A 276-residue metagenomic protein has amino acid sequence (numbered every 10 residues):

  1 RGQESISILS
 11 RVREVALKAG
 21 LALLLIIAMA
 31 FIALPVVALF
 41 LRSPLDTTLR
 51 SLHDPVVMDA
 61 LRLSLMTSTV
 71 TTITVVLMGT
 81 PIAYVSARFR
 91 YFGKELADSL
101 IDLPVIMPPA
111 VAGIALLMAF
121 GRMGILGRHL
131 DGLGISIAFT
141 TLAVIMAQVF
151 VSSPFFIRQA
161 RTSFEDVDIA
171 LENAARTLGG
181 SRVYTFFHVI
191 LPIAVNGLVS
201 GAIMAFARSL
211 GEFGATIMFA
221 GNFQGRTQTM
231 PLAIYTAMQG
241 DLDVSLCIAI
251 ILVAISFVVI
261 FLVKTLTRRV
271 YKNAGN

Functional and structural regions predicted by a protein language model:
R1-V15: Short, Lys/Arg-rich, polar N-terminal cytosolic tail immediately upstream of the first transmembrane signal-anchor
V12-D46, P55-E165, V189-G214, Y235-M238 (+1 more regions): Membrane-water interface segments at the C-terminal ends of transmembrane alpha-helices in multi-pass inner-membrane
F92, G180-R182: Short coil/turn motifs that cap or connect alpha-helices
L171, L266-N276: Short cytosolic juxtamembrane segments of multi-pass membrane proteins
A175: The alpha-helix within a helix-turn-helix
L178-G179, P192: Glycine/proline-centered hinge or cleavage motifs at structural transition points of membrane proteins
F223-A237: Short hydrophobic, aromatic-rich alpha-helical segments embedded in or entering the lipid bilayer of multi-pass
